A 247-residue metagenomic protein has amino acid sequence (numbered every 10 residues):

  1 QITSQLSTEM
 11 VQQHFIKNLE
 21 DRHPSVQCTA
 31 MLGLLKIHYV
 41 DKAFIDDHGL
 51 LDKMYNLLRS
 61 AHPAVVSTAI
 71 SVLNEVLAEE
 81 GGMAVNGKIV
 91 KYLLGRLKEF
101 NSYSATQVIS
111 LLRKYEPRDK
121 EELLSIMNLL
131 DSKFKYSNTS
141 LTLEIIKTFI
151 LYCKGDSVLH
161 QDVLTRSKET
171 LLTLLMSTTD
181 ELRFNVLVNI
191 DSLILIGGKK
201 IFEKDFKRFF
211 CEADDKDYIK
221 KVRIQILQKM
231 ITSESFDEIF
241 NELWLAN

Functional and structural regions predicted by a protein language model:
Q1-N247: Extended alpha-solenoid helical-repeat scaffolds
